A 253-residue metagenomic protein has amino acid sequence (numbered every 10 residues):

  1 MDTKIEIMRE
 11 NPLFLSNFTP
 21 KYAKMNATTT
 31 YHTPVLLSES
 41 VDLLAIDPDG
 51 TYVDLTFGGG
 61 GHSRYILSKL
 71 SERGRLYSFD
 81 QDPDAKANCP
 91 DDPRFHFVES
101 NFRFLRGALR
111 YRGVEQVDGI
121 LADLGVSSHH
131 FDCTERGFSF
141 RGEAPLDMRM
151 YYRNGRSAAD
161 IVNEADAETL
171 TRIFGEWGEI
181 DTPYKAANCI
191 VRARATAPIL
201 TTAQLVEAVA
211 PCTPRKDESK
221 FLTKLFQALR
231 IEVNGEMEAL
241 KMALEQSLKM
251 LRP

Functional and structural regions predicted by a protein language model:
E6, F14, F18-P253: S-adenosyl-L-methionine-dependent methyltransferase catalytic core, i.e., the SAM/SAH-binding region
